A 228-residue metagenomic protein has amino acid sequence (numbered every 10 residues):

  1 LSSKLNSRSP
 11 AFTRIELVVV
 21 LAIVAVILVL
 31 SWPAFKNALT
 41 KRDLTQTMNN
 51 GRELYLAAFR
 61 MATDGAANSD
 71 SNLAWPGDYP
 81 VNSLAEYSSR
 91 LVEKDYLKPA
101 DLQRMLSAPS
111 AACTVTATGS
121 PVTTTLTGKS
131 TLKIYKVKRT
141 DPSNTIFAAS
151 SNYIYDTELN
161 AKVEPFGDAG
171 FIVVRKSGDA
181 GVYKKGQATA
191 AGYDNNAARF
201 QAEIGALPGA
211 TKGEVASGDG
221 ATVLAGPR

Functional and structural regions predicted by a protein language model:
L1-S7: N-terminal secretory signal peptides that target proteins for export/translocation
R8-L39: N-terminal single-pass transmembrane signal-anchor helix
V29-E86, P227: Conserved hydrophobic/amphipathic alpha-helical signal-anchor segments
S31, T47, S69-A74, K98-S110 (+2 more regions): A structural signal for short, well-ordered beta-strand segments and their strand-loop junctions that often border
N82-E93, T127: Well-ordered, non-membrane alpha-helical segments in soluble/globular domains
K94-Y155: Acidic, glycine-rich loop-and-strand cores that form catalytic or ligand-binding grooves in diverse globular domains
I154-R228: C-terminal accessory segments of extracellular proteins
